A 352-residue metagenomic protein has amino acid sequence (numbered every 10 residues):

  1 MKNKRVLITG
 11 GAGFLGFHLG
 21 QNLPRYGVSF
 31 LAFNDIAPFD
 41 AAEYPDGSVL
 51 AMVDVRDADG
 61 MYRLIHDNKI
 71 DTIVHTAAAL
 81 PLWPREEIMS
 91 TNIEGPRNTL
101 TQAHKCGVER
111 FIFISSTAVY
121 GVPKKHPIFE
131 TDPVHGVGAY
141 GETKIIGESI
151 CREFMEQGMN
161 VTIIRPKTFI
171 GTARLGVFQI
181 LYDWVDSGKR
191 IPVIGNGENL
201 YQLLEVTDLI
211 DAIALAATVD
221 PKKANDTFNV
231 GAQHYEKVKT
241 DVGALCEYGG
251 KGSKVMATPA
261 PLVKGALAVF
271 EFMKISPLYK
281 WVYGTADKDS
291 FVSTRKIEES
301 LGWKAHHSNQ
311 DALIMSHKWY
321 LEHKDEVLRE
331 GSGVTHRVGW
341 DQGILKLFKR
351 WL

Functional and structural regions predicted by a protein language model:
V6-Y26: N-terminal Rossmann NAD(P)H-binding glycine-rich loop of SDR-like oxidoreductase domains
D40, V206, T227, A266-K304 (+1 more regions): Conserved C-terminal active-site "lid" loop/helix of NAD(P)H-dependent oxidoreductases that clamps the redox cofactor
V55-T91, V119-V122: NAD(P)H-binding glycine-rich loop region in Rossmannoid oxidoreductase-like domains and their noncatalytic homologs
R97-A139, F154, T162: Conserved Rossmann-fold NAD(P)-dependent oxidoreductase catalytic core, especially the SDR/UDP-sugar
E148-T172: Conserved beta-loop-beta element that borders a ligand/cofactor-binding pocket
G171, I194-N199, D226-E236, C246-G250 (+4 more regions): Glycine-rich Rossmann NAD(P)(H)-binding loop
R174-I180, I194-A217, N225-N229: Substrate-positioning beta->alpha
V219-L278, T294, I314-M315, V327-R329 (+1 more regions): Mid/C-terminal beta-alpha module of Rossmann-like enzyme folds, strongest in SDR-family dehydrogenases/epimerases
